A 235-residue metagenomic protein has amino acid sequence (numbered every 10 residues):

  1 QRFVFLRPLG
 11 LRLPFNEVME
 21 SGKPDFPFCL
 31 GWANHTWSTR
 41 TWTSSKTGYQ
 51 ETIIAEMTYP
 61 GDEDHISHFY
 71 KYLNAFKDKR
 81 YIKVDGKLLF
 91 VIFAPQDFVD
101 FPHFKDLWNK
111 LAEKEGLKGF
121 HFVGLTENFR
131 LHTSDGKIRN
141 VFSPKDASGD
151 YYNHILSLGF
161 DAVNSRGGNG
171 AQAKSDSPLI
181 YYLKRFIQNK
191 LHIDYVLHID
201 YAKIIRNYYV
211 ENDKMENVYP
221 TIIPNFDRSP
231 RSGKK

Functional and structural regions predicted by a protein language model:
Q1-K235: Glycan-processing catalytic domains of CAZymes
